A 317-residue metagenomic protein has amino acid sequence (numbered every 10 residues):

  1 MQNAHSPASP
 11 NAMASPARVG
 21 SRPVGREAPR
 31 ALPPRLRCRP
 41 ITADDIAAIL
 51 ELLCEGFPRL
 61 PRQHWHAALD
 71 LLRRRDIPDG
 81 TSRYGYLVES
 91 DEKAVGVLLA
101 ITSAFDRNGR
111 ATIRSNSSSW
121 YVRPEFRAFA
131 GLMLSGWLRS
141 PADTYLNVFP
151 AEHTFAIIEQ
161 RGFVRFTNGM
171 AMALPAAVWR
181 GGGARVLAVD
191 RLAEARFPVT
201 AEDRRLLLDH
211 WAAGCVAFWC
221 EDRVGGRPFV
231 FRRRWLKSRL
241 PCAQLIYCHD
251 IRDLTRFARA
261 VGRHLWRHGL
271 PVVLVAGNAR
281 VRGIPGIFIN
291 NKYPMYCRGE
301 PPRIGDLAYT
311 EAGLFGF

Functional and structural regions predicted by a protein language model:
A4-S6, A12: Short hydrophobic alpha-helical segments enriched in small aliphatic residues
P16-P29: Short acidic N-proximal helix/loop "leader" segments that mark the beginning of a domain or an inter-domain linker
S21, I49, F57-G85, E89-E92 (+1 more regions): Amide-forming acyltransferase catalytic core, primarily the GNAT-like/NAT-type and related acyltransferase folds
R35-I49: A short beta-loop-alpha structural element at the N-terminal edge of CoA-dependent acyl/N-acetyltransferase catalytic
Y86, G96-L98, S115, W120: Conserved GNAT-family N-acetyltransferase fold
E92, A100-R107: Acetyl-CoA-dependent GNAT
N108-A171, R239-P294: Acyl-donor binding region in acyl/amide transferases
N291-F317: C-terminal functional modules
